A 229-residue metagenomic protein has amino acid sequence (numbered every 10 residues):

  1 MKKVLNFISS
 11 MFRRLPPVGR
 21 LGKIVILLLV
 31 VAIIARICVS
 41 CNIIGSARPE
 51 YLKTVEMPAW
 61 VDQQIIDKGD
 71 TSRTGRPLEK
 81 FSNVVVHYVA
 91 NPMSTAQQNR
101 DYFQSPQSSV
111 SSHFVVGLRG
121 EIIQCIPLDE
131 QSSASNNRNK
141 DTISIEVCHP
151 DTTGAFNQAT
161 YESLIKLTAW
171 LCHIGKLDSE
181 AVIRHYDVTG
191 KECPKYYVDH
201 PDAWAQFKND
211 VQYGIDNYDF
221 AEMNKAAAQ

Functional and structural regions predicted by a protein language model:
M1-K3: Positively charged n-region of N-terminal signal peptides that target proteins for export
F7-S135: N-terminal catalytic cores of peptidoglycan-degrading enzymes
C41-D62, D151-Q229: Basic/polar, cationic surfaces and motifs that engage anionic cell-wall and phosphate/carboxylate ligands
E79, Q107, R138, T153-Y161: Solvent-exposed, acidic/flexible segments
K80, D141, K176-D178: Short loop/turn motifs at secondary-structure junctions
V85, V115, S144-E146, I183: Soluble periplasmic/extracytoplasmic beta-strand elements of cell-envelope proteins
A90, V147, Y186: Short, small-residue-rich loop/turn micro-motifs
R138, I143-T152: Cell-envelope and extracellular/periplasmic
